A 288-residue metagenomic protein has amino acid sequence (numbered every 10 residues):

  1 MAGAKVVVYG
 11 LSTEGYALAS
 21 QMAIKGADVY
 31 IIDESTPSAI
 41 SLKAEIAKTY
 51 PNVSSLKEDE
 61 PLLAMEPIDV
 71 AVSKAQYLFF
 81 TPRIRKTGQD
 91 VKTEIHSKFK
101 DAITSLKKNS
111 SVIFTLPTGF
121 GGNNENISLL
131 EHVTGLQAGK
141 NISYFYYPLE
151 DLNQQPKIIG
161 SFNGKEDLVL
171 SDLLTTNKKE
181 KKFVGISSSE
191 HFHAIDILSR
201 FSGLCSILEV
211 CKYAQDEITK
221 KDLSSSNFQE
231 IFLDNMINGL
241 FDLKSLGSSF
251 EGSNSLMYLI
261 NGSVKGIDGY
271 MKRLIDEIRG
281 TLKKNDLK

Functional and structural regions predicted by a protein language model:
A2-K288: Structural/interface elements that position substrates and couple domains in central-metabolism enzymes
